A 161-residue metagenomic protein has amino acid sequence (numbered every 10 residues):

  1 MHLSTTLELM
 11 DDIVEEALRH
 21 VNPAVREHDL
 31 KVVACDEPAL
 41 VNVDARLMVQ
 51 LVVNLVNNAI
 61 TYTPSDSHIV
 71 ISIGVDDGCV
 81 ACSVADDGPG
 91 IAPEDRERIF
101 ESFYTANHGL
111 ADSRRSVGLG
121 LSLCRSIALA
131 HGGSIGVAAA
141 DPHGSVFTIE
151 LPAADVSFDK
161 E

Functional and structural regions predicted by a protein language model:
S4-L9, D29-A39: Conserved catalytic submotifs in the C-terminal HATPase_c
A59-I60: Short helix-loop "hinge" at the ATP-lid/N-box region of the Bergerat-fold HATPase_c
D66-G78: Short beta-strand/loop element within the Bergerat-fold HATPase_c
D86: Acidic ATP/Mg2+-coordinating residue in the GHKL
I91-F103: Short conserved segment of the HATPase_c
G120, C124: Short alpha-helical Gxxx[C/S/T] motif in the catalytic ATP-binding
